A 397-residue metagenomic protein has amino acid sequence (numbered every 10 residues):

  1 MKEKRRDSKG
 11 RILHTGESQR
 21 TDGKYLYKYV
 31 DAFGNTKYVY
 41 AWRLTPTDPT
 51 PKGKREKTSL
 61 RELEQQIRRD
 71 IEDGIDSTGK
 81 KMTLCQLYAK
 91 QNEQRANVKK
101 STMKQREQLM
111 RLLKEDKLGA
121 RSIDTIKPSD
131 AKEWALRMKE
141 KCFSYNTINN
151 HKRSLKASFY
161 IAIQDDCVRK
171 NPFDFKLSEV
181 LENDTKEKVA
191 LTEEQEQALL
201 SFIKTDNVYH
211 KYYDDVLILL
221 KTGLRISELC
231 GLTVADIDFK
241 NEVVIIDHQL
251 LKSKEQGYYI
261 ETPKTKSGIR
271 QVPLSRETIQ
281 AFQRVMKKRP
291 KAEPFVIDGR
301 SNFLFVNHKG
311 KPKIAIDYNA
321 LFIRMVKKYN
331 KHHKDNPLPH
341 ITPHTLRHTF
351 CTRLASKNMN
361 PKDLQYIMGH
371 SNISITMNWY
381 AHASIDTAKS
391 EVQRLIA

Functional and structural regions predicted by a protein language model:
M1-M82, Q86, R111, E133 (+1 more regions): Basic/aromatic DNA-contact patch characteristic of tyrosine site-specific recombinases
Q66-I75, Q86-C142, S158-I161: Basic/aromatic-enriched alpha-helical hairpins
K139, R153, L219-K221, A355-S356: Short amphipathic helical patch at the helix-1/turn junction of helix-turn-helix
Y145, S201-Y212, V272, K288-F303 (+3 more regions): Short, basic (Lys/Arg/His-rich) helix/loop patches that form interaction surfaces in the mid-to-C-terminal regions
N149, Q164, V168-L232, K240 (+3 more regions): Basic, Lys/Arg- and aromatic-enriched nucleic-acid-binding interface segment
L232-P290: Conserved tyrosine-mediated DNA breakage-rejoining catalytic core shared by Y-recombinases
D236-V243, M359-N378: Short, polar N-cap/turn motifs at the start of nucleic acid-interacting alpha helices
E255-I260, K357, N378, H382-A397: DNA/chromatin major-groove-contacting recognition/catalytic segments
